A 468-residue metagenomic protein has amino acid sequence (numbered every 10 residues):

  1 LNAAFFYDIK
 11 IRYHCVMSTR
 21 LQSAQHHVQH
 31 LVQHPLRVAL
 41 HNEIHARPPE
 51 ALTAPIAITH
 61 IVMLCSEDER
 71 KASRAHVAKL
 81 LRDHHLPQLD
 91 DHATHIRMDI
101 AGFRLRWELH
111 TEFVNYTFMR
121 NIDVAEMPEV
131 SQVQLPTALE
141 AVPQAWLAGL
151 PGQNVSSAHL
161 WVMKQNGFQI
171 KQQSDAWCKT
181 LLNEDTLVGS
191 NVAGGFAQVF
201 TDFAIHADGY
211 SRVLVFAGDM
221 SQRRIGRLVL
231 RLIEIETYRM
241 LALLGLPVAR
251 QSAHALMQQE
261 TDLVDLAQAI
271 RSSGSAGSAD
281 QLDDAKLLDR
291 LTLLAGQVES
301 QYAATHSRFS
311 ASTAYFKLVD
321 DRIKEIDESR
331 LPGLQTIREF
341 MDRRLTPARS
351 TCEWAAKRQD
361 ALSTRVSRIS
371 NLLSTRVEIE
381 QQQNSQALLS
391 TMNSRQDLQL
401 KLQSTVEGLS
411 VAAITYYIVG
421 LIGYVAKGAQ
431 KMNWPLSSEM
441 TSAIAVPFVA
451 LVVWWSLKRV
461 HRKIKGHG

Functional and structural regions predicted by a protein language model:
N2-F5: N-terminal leader/targeting segments
D8-S156, W161: N-terminal pre-transmembrane cytosolic regions of membrane proteins
T111, R223, P247, Q251-H254 (+5 more regions): Charged, alpha-helix-enriched surfaces in structured cytosolic catalytic cores of large nucleotide-utilizing machines
M119-D289: Extended alpha-helical interaction modules
I205-Q222, Q251-L256, E260, Q297 (+3 more regions): Short, positively charged
M220, D265, L318, P347 (+2 more regions): Cytosol-facing regions at membranes
R290-V419: Membrane-associated alpha-helical segments
D397-G468: Alpha-helical transmembrane anchor segments
